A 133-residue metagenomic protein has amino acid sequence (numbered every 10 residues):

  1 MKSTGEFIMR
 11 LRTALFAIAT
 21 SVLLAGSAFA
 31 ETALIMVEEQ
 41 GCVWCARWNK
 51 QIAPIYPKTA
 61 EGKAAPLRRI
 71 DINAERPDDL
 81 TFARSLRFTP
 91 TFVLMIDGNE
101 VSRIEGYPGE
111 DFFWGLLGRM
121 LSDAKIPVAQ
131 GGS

Functional and structural regions predicted by a protein language model:
S3-L15: Bacterial N-terminal signal peptides that target proteins for export
A14-A25: Bacterial N-terminal signal peptides
G26-A30: Sec/Tat signal peptide C-region and signal peptidase I cleavage site
V37, A60-P77: Thiol-based oxidoreductase modules, predominantly thioredoxin-like and allied folds used for disulfide exchange
E38-W44, F88: Short pre-active-site segment immediately N-terminal to redox-active cysteine/selenocysteine motifs in thiol-based
C45-E61: Typically the conserved alpha-helix immediately C-terminal to a functionally engaged Cys/Sec in thioredoxin-like
F88-R103: A short, hydrophobic beta-strand/beta-hairpin element that forms part of a small beta-sheet core
G109-S133: Thiol-/selenol-based redox modules, centered on thioredoxin-like and closely related oxidoreductase domains
